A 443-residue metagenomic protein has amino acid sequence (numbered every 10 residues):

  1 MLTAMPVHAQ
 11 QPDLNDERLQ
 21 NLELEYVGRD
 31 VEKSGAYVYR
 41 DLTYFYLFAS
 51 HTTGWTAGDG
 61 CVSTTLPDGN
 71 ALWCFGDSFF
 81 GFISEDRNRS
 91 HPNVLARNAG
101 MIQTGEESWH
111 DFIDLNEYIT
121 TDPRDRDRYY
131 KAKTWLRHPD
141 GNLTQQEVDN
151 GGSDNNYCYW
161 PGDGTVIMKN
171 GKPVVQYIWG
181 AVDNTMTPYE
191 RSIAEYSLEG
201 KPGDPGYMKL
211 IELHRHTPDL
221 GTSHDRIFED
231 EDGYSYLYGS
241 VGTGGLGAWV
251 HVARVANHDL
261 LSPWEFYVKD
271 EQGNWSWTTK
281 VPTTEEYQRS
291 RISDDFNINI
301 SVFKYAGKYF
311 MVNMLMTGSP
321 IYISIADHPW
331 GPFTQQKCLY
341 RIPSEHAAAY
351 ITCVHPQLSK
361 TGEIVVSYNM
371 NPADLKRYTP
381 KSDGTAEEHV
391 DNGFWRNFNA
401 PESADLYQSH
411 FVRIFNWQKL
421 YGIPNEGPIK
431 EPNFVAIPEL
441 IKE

Functional and structural regions predicted by a protein language model:
M1-Q11: Bacterial Sec-dependent N-terminal signal peptides
Q11-G54, T65-Y157, I167-P218, E231-D232 (+3 more regions): Beta-rich carbohydrate-recognition and catalytic domains
T56-G60, Y159-P161: Membrane-entry segments of alpha-helical transmembrane domains in multi-pass membrane proteins
V62, D163-T165, S301, C353: Short, surface-exposed charged micro-motifs
G162-V166, D225-I227: Short amphipathic beta-strand and strand-loop transition segments with alternating hydrophobic
T217-D225: A short, well-structured juxtamembrane/interface segment
H224-R226, F296-Y305, A349-V354: Beta-rich, blade/repeat-based domains predominating in secreted/periplasmic proteins but also intracellular
A347-R377: Short aromatic loop motif centered on NTY/YTY
